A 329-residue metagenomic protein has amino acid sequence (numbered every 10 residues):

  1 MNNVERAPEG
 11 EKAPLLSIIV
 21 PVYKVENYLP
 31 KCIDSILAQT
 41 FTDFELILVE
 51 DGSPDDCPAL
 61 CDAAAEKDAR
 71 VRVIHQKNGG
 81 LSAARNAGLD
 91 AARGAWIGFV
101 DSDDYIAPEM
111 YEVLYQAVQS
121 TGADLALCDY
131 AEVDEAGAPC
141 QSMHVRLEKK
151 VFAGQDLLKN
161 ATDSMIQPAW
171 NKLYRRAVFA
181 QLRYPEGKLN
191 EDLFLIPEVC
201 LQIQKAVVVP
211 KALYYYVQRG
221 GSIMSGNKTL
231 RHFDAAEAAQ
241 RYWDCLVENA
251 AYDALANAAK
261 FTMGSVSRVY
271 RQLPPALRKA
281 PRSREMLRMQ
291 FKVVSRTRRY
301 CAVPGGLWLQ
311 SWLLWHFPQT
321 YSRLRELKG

Functional and structural regions predicted by a protein language model:
N2-V4, P275-G329: Membrane-interface aromatic/basic loop that binds lipid-linked glycans or pyrophosphate carriers, typified by
P14-S17, S35, E45, F194: Cell-envelope/extracellular polymer assembly enzymes that use nucleotide-activated donors
K24-A38, L60: Short, well-formed alpha-helical segments that are part of the catalytic scaffolds of diverse glycosyltransferases
S35, T42, E50-L60, K77 (+1 more regions): A conserved acidic beta->alpha catalytic loop
Q76-A92: Glycine-rich, basic loop-to-helix element that forms the pyrophosphate-binding segment of sugar-nucleotide handling
L81, S102-A206, V217, G221-K228: Donor-binding/catalytic cores of nucleotide-activated saccharide and glycerol-phosphate transferases/polymerases
I97: Short aromatic/hydrophobic "clamp" motif used to bind/position activated sugar donors
L213-R219, G226-D253, Q272-T297: Catalytic core of nucleotide-sugar-dependent glycosyltransferases
